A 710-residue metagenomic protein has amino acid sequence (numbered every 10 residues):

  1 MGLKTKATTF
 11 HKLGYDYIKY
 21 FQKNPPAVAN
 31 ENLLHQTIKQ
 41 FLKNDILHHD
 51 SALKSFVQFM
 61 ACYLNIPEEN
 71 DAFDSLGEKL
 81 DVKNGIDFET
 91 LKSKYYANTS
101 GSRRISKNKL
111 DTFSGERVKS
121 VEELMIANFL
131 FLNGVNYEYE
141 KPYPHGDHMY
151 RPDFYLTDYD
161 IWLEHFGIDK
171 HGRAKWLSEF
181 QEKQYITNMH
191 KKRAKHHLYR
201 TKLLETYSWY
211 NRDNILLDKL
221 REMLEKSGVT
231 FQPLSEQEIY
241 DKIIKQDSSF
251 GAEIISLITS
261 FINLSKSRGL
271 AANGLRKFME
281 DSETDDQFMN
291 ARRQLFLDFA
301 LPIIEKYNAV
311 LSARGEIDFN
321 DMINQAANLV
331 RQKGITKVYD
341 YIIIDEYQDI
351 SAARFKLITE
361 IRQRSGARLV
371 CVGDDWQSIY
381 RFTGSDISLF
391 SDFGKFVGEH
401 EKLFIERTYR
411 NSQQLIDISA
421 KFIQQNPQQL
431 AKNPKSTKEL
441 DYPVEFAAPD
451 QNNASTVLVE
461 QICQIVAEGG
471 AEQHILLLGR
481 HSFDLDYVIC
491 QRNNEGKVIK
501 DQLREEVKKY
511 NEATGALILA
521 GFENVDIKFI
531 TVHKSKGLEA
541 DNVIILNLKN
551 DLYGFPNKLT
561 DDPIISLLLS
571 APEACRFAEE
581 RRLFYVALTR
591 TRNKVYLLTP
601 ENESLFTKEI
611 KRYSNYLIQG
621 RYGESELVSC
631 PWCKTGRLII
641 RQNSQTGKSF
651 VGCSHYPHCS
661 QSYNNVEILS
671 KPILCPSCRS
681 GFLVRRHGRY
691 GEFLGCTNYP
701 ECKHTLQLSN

Functional and structural regions predicted by a protein language model:
M1, K6, F88-S102, D111-T112 (+7 more regions): Conserved helicase NTPase motor core
G2-N65, H197-S256, T531: Conserved P-loop NTPase-based nucleic-acid remodeling module centered on helicase motor cores
A61-G115, S235-Y341: Accessory N-terminal region flanking or inserted into the helicase ATPase core in nucleic-acid motor proteins
K83-G85, A471-H474, D486, G496 (+2 more regions): Conserved helicase C-terminal RecA-like lobe
R151-M189, Q363, D375-Q377: Short beta-strand-loop-alpha-helix junction that forms the active-site gateway of nucleic-acid-processing nucleases
F180, R193-A194, F355-Y442: Conserved RecA-like helicase ATPase core segment that couples NTP binding/hydrolysis to strand translocation
E399-E401, T408-G521, S535: Helicase P-loop NTPase motor core
I565-C575, E579-K671, R679, Y690: Helicase C-terminal subdomain and adjacent C-terminal extension
